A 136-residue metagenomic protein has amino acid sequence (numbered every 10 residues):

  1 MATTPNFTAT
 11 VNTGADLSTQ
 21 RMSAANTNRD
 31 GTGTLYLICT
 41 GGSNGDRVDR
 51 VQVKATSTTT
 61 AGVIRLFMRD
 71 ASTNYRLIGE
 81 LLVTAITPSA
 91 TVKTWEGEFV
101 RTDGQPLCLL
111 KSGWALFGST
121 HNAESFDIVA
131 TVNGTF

Functional and structural regions predicted by a protein language model:
A2-N44, L109-F136: C-terminal interaction-tip segments
G42-R50, T59: Extended extracellular/luminal ectodomain segments enriched in beta-structured repeat modules
V48, A61-R65, S125-V129: Exposed beta-strand and adjacent loop surfaces of beta-rich binding modules that mediate intermolecular recognition
D49-K54, L116-G118: Buried hydrophobic-core signal for structured, non-transmembrane domains
K54-T58, A71, H121-A123: Short solvent-exposed strand-capping/beta-turn motif centered on an Asx-Ser/Thr pair
T59-L81: Short, surface-exposed beta-strand/strand-loop-strand elements in extracellular ectodomains
V83-T94: Short proline/glycine- and polar residue-rich coil/turn motifs
K93-G113: Beta-sandwich interaction modules
